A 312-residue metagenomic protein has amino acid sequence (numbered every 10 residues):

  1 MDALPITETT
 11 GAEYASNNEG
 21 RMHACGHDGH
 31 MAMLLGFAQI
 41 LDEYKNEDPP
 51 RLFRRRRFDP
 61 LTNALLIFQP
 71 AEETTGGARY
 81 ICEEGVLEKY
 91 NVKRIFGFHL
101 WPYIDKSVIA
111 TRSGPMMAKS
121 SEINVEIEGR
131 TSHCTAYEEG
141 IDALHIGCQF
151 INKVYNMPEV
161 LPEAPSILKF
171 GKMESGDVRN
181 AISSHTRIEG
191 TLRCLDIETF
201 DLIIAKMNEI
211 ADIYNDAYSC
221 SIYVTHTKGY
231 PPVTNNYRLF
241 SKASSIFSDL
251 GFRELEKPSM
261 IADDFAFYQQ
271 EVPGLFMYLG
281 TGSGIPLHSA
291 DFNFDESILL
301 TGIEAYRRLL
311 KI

Functional and structural regions predicted by a protein language model:
A3-I6, A12-M22, D28-G29, Y44 (+3 more regions): Histidine/acidic-residue-rich, glycine-tolerant segments that coordinate divalent metal ions
T10, M33, G77-A78, E139 (+3 more regions): Residues at alpha-helix caps and immediate loop-helix transition turns in enzyme cores, especially N- and C-cap
M31-A38: DPxDG-like acidic metal-binding loop motif
A38-K45, Q269-E271: Alpha-helix C-terminal capping segments
I40, E84-G85, I213-Y214: A generic secondary-structure signal
L144-I312: Metal-dependent amide/peptide-bond hydrolase catalytic core, centered on the "pita-bread" metallohydrolase fold
